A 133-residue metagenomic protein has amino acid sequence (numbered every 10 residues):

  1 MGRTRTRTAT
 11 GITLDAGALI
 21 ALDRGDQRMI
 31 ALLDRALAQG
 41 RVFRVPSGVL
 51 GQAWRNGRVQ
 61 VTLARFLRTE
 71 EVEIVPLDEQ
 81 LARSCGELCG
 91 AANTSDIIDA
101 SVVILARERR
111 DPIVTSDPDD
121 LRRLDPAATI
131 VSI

Functional and structural regions predicted by a protein language model:
M1-V45, W54-E73: Short, well-structured N-terminal submotif of metal-dependent ribonuclease cores
A18-L19, V49, L81, V102 (+1 more regions): Alpha-helix capping/helix-boundary segments
A53, D96-P112: Acidic, metal-associated active-site segment
R58, T115-D120: Short, polar loop motifs at secondary-structure junctions
E71-A92, P118: Acidic catalytic patch
V72, P126-I133: Active-site regions of enzymes building and remodeling cell-envelope glycoconjugates
D119-A127: Short loop/helix-cap segments at secondary-structure boundaries that form the rim of catalytic
